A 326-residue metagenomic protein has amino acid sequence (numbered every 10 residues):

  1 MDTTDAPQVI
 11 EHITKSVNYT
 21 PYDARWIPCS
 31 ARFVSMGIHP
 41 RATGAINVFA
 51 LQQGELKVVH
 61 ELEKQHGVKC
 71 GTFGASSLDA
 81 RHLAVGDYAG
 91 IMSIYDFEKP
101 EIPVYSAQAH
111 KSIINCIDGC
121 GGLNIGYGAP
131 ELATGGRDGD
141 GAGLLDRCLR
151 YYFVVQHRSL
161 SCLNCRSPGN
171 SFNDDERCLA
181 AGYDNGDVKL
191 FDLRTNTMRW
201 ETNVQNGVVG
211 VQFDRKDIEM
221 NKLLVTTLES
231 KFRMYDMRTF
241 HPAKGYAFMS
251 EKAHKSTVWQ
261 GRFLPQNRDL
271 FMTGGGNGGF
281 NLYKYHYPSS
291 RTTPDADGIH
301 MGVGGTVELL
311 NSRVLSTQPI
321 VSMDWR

Functional and structural regions predicted by a protein language model:
M1-N185, K189-F191, W200-I218, K222-R233 (+3 more regions): WD40 beta-propeller repeat fold
M1-T4, R238-H241, D297-G305: Short, conserved catalytic or adaptor-binding loops enriched in Gly and charged residues
N124-Y127, S290-T306: Intrinsically disordered, low-complexity domain-flanking/linker segments in eukaryotic proteins, enriched
T195: Hydrophobic/aromatic-lined pockets within catalytic cores
F240, P288-S290: Short, solvent-exposed amphipathic alpha-helical segments in soluble enzyme and RNA/protein-processing domains
A243-G245: Extended, charged coiled-coil stalks and adjacent low-complexity, Ser/Thr- and Lys/Glu/Arg/Asp-rich tails that mediate
